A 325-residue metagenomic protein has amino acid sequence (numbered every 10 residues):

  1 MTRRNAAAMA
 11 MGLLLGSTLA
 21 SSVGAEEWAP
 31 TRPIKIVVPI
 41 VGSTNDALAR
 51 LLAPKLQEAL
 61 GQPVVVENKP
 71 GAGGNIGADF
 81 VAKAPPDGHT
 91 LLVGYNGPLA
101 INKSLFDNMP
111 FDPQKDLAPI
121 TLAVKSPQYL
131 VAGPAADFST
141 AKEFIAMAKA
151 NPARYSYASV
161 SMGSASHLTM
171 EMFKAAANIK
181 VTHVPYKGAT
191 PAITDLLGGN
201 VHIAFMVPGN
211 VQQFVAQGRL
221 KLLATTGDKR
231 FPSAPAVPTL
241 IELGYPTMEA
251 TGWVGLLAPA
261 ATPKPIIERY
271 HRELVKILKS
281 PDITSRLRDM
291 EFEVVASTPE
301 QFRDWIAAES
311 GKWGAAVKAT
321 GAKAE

Functional and structural regions predicted by a protein language model:
M1-T31, K142, A324-E325: Short, low-complexity disordered leader/linker segments with a strong preference for bacterial N-terminal type II
G24-K115, R154, N178-H202, A296 (+1 more regions): N-terminal (or domain-start) structured segment
P30-P33, A176, A216, E242 (+1 more regions): An extracytoplasmic/periplasmic, membrane-proximal ligand-sensing/linker region
V41-S43, N96-G97, K125, G133-F138 (+5 more regions): Short coil/turn segments
L56, K83-H89, S104-P191, L240 (+1 more regions): Hinge/capping helix and adjacent helix->loop/strand transition within the periplasmic-binding protein
V93-P98, S159, A189, M206-V211 (+3 more regions): Beta->alpha turn/N-cap motifs
P98-N108, H167, M172-A176, I203-V237: A ligand-binding cleft/hinge motif common to bilobed small-molecule-binding domains
K125, V211-K279, A308-G311: C-terminal lobe and pocket-closing loops of periplasmic/extracytoplasmic Venus-flytrap solute-binding proteins
